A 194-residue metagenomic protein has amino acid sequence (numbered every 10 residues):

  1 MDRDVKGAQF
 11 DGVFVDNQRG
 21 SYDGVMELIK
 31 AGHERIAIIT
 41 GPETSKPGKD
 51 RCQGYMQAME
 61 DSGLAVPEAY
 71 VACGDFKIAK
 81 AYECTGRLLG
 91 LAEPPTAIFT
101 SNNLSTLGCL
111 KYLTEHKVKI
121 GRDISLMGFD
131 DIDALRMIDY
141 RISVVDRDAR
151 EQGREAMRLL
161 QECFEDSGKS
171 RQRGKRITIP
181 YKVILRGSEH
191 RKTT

Functional and structural regions predicted by a protein language model:
M1-M26, K30, L89-G90, T194: Alpha-helical recognition/docking segments in bacterial nutrient-uptake and carbohydrate-utilization systems
R3, G12-D23, I39-C84, F99-L107 (+3 more regions): Hinge/beta->alpha junction and helix N-cap segments in small-molecule ligand-binding domains
A8-F10, L64-E68, R122, Y140: A short helix-to-beta-strand connector/capping loop
Q9-F10, I29, G48-K49, G108-L110 (+1 more regions): Short glycine-/acidic-enriched loop or helix-start segments at secondary-structure transitions that form or flank
I29, E60, T114-H116: Short polybasic/polar patches that bind polyanions
C84-T194: Flexible loop/turn connectors
